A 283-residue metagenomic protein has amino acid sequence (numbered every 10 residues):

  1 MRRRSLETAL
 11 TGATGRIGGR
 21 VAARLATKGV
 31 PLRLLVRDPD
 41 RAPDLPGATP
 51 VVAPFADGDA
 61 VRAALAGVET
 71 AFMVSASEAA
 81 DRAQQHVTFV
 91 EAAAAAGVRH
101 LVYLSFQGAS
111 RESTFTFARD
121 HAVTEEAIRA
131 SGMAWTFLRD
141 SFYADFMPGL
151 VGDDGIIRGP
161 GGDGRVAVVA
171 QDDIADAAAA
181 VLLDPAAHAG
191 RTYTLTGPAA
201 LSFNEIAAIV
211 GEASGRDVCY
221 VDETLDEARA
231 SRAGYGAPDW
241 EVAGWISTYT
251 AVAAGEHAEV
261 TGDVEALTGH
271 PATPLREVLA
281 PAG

Functional and structural regions predicted by a protein language model:
M1-R2, A280: Short hotspots in intrinsically disordered terminal tails
R2-L45, A56-E69, S77-V87, E91-H100 (+6 more regions): Oxidoreductase cofactor-interface core, primarily capturing Rossmann-like NAD(P)-dependent enzymes
T11, V74, G269: Residues lining the SAM
T49-V52: Conserved SAM-binding strand-loop segment of SAM-dependent methyltransferases
D226-G283: A hydrophobic C-terminal alpha-helical subdomain
